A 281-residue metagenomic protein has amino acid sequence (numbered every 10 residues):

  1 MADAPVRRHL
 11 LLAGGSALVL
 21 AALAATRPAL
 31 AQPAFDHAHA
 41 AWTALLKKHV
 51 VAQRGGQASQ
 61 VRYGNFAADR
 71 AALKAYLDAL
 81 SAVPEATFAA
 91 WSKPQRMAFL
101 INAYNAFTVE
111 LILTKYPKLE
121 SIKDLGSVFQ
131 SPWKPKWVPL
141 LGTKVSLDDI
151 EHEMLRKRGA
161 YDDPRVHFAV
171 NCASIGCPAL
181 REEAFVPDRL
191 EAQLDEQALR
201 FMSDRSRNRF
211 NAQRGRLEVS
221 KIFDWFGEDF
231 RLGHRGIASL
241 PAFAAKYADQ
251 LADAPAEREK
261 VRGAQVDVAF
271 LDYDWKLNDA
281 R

Functional and structural regions predicted by a protein language model:
A2-L18: N-terminal secretory signal peptides and thylakoid transit peptides that target proteins across membranes
A4-P5, A24, K93: Short alpha-helical segments used as structural interaction elements across diverse proteins
V6-R7, T26, S59: Short, intrinsically disordered low-complexity segments
L18-A24: A broad helix-preferring feature
A24, A29-A31: Boundary at the C-terminal end of the N-terminal hydrophobic targeting segment
Q32-A90, P94-A98, T108-R281: Interaction/scaffold regions that mediate signaling and macromolecular assembly across diverse proteins
I101: Surface-exposed, glycine/proline- and aromatic-rich loop segments on solvent-exposed faces across compartments
